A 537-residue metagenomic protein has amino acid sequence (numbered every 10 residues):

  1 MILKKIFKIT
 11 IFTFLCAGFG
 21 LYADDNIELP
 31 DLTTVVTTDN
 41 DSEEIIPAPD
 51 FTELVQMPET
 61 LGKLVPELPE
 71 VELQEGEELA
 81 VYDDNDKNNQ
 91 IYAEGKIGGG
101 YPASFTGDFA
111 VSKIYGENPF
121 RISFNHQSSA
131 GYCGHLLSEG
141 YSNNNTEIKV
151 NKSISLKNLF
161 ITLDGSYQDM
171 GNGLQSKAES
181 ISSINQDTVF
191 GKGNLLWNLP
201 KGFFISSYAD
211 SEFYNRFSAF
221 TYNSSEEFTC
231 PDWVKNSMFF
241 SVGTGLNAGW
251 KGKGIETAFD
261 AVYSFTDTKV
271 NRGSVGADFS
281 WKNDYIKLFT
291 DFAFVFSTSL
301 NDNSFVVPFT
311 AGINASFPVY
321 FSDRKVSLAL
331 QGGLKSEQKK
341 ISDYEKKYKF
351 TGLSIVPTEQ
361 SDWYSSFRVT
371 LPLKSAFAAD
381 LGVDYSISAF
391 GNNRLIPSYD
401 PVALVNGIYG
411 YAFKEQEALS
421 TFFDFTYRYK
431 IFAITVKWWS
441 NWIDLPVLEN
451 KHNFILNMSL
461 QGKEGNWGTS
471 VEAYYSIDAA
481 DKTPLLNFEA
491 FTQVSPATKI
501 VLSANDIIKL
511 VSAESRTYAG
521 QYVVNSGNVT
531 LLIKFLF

Functional and structural regions predicted by a protein language model:
E75-E78, D86-I148, L156-L159, D169-G171: Outer-membrane beta-barrel translocator/receptor signature
N89-I91, A103-F105, G140-T146, S183-G191 (+10 more regions): Residues that define the transmembrane beta-barrel architecture of outer-membrane proteins
G95-G99, I122-H126, L163-D169, S207-N215 (+10 more regions): Transmembrane beta-barrel strands of outer-membrane/channel proteins
F109-K113, I148-I154, G191-W197, V242-W250 (+12 more regions): Residues on the lipid-exposed face of transmembrane beta-strands in outer-membrane beta-barrel proteins
E117-R121, L156-L163, P200-S207, W250-F259 (+8 more regions): Repeated loop/turn-to-beta-strand initiation elements of outer-membrane beta-barrel proteins
A130, H135-E147, D164-F204, Y208-S241 (+2 more regions): Flexible loop and strand-edge segments within Gram-negative outer membrane beta-barrel domains
S354-T358, Y364-T370, D380-T435, I455-N457: Outer membrane beta-barrel strand-and-loop segments of large Gram-negative receptors, especially TonB-dependent
A497-K499, D506, V523-F537: Outer-membrane beta-barrel "beta-signal"
